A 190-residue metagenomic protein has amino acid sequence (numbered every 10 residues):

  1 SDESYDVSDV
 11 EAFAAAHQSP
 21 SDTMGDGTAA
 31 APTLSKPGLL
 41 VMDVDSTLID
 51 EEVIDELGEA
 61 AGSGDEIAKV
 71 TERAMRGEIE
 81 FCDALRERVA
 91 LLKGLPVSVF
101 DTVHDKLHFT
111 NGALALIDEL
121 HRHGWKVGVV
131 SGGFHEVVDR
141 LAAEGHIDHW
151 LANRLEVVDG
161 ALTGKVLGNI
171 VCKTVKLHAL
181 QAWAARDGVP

Functional and structural regions predicted by a protein language model:
S1-V44: Non-catalytic pre-domain segments flanking phosphatase-related domains
S4-S8, A12, T102-P190: C-terminal cap/substrate-recognition subdomain and adjoining C-terminal extension of metal-dependent phosphatase-like
A29-E87: Active-site neighborhood of HAD-like aspartate-dependent phosphohydrolases
F81, S98-V99, P190: Short, structured loop/turn "capping" segments at alpha-beta junctions
L95: Ligand-binding beta-strand-loop-alpha-helix segment within the catalytic cores of soluble metabolic enzymes
